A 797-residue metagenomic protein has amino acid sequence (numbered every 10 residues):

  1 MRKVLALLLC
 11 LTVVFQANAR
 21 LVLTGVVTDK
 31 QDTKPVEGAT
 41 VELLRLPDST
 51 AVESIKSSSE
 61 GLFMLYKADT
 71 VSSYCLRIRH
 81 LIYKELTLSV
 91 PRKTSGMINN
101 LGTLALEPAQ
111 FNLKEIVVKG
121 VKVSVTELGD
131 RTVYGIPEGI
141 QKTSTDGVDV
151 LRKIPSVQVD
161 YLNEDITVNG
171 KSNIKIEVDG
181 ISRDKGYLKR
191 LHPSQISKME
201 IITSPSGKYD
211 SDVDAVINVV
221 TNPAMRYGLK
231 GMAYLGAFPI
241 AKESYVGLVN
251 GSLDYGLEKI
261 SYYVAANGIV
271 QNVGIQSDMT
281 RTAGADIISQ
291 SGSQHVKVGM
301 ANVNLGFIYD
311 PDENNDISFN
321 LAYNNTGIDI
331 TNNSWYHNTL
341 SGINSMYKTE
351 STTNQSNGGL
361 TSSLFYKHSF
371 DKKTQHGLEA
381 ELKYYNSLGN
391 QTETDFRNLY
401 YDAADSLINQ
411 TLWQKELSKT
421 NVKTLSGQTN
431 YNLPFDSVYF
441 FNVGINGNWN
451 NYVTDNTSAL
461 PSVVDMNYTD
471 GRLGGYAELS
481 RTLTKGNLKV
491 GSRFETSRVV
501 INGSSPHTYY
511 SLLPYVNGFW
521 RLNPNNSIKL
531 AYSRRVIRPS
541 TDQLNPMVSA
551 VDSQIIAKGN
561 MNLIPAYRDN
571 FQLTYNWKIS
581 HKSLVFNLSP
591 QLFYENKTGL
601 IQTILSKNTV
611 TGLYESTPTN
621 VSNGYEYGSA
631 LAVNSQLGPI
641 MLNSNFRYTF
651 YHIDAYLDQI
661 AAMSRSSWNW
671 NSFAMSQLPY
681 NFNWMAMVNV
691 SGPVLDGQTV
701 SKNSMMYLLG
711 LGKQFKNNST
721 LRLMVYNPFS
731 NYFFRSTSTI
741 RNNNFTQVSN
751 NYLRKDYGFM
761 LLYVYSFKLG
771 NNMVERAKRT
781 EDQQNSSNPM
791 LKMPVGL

Functional and structural regions predicted by a protein language model:
T28, E42-L44, R77-Y83, S95-I140 (+4 more regions): Short, acidic, small-residue-rich periplasmic hinge/interaction motif at the N-terminus of Gram-negative outer-membrane
G102-A105, G147-V150, I166-T167, G186 (+3 more regions): N-terminal periplasmic accessory domains that precede and gate Gram-negative outer-membrane beta-barrel machines
I181-G207: Short acidic/polar hinge/loop motifs at secondary-structure boundaries that mediate gating or recognition
D210-I217, M225-S277, V298-A301: Outer-membrane beta-barrel translocator/receptor signature
N302-T326, T353-S504, R521, L584-Y594 (+1 more regions): Face-selective signature of the C-terminal outer-membrane beta-barrel domain
T424-S426, Y468, N560, I564 (+4 more regions): Outer membrane beta-barrel strand-and-loop segments of large Gram-negative receptors, especially TonB-dependent
Y468, V536-S589, S616-Y627, S749-Y757: Outer-membrane beta-barrel signature, preferentially recognizing the C-terminal barrel domain of Gram-negative
R498, P524-N570, L592-E615, F729-N744: Surface-exposed extracellular loop regions of Gram-negative outer-membrane beta-barrel proteins, predominantly
